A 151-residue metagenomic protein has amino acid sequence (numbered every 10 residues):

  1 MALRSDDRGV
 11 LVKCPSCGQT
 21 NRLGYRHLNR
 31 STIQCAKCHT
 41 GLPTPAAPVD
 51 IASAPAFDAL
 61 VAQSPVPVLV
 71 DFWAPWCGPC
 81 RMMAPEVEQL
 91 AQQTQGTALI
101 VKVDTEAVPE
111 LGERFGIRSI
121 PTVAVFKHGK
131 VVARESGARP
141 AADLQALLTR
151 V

Functional and structural regions predicted by a protein language model:
L11, T20, T32, A74: Residues immediately within or flanking Cys/His clusters that coordinate Zn2+ in small zinc-binding modules
C14-C17, C35-C38: Short cysteine-rich clusters marking metal-coordination/redox-active sites
N21, L42, A84: Cys/His-rich microdomains that often coordinate metals
L23-Q34: Short linker/helix segments within small regulatory modules
D50-V68: A short beta-strand-turn-helix
P65, F72-W76, S119: Short pre-active-site segment immediately N-terminal to redox-active cysteine/selenocysteine motifs in thiol-based
P79-T94: Typically the conserved alpha-helix immediately C-terminal to a functionally engaged Cys/Sec in thioredoxin-like
S119, A124-V151: Non-catalytic, surface beta->alpha helical segment in thiol-disulfide oxidoreductase systems
